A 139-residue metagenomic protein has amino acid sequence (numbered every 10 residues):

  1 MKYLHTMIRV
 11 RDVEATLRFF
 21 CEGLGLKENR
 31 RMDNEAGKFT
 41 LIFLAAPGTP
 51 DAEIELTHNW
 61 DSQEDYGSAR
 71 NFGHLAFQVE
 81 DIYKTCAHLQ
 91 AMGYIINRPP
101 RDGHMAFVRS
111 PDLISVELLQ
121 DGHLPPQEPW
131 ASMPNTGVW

Functional and structural regions predicted by a protein language model:
M1, A36-G37, P99-R101: Short solvent-exposed loop/turn micro-motifs enriched in small/polar/acidic residues
M1-L17, F72-F77, G122-W139: N-terminal beta-strand motif that seeds the catalytic metal site of vicinal oxygen chelate
Y3-R11, T40-A46, E64-H88, H104-I114: Vicinal oxygen chelate
M7-D51: Core segments of cupin and vicinal oxygen chelate
N29-M32, Y83-W139: Vicinal oxygen chelate
T49-P50, W60-S62, L124: Active-site/binding-pocket entry motifs
D51-E53, S115: Short, mixed charged/polar active-site loops that provide acid/base catalysis or chelate metal/phosphate cofactors
